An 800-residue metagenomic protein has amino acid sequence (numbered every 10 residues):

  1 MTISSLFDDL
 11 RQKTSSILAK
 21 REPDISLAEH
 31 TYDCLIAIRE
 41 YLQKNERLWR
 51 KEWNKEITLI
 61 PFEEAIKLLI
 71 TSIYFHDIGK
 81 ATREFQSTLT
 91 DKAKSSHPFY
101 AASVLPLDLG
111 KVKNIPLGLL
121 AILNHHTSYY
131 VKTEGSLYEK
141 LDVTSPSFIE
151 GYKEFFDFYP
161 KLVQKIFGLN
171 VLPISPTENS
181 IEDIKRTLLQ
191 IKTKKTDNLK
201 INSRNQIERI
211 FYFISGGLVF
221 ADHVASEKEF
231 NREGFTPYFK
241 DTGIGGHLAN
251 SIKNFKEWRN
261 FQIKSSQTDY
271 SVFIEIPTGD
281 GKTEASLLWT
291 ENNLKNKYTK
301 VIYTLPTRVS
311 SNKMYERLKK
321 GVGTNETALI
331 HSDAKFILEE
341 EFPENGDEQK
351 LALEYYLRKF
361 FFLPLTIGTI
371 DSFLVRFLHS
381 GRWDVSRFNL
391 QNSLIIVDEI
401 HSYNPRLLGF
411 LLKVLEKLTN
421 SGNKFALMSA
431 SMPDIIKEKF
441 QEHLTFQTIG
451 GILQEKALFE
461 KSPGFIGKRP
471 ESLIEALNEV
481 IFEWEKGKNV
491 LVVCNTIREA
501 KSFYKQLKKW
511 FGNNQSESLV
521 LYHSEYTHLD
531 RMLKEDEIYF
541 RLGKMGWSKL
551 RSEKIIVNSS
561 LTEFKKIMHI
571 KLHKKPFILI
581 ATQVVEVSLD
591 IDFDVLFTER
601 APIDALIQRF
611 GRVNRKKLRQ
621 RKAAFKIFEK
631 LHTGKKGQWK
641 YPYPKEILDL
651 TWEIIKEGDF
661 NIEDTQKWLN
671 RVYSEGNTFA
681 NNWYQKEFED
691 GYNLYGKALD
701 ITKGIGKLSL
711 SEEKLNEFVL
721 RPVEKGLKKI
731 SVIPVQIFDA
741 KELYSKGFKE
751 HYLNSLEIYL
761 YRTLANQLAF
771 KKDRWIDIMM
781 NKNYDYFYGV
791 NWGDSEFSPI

Functional and structural regions predicted by a protein language model:
T2-D241: Accessory nucleic-acid engagement/destabilization modules that flank
G110-N114, G118, K437, N478-F482 (+4 more regions): C-terminal helicase lobe and adjacent C-terminal extensions/tails of nucleic-acid helicase motors
T268-T290: Walker A/P-loop
Y298-V322, L329-A334, D434-K437, I497: Conserved Walker A/P-loop ATP-binding site and its immediately adjacent core in helicase/helicase-like ATPase domains
T324-H379: Inter-Walker segment of RecA-like/P-loop motor cores
L329-E340, I497-R498, V520-D536, T582-E586: Conserved helicase motor
D384-L394, I400-E455: Post-DEXD/H (motif II) to motif III coupling segment of the RecA-like Helicase ATP-binding lobe
D434-W484: Interdomain hinge/linker at the junction between the two RecA-like core domains of SF2 helicases
